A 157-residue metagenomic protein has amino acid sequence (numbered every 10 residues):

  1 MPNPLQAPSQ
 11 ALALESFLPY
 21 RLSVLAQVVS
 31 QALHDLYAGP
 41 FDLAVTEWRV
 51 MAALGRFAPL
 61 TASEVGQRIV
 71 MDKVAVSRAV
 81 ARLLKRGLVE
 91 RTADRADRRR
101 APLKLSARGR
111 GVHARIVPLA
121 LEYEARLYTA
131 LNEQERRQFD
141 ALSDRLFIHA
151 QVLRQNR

Functional and structural regions predicted by a protein language model:
M1-F41: N-terminal leader segment of winged-helix/HTH proteins
N3-L5, A81-D144: Charged, amphipathic alpha-helical coiled-coil/dimerization segments
A13, Q31-V74, Q155-R157: N-terminal helix-turn-helix DNA-binding core of bacterial DNA-binding proteins
F17, R49, V74, R126 (+1 more regions): Active-site phosphate/pyrophosphate-handling residues
V29, L33-L36, I69, V112-L131 (+1 more regions): Alpha-helical linker/hinge and terminal dimerization helices associated with HTH transcriptional regulators
F41-D42, K85, F147: A secondary-structure capping/hinge motif
A53-F57, L142, H149: Short amphipathic alpha-helical elements of helix-turn-helix/winged-helix folds
